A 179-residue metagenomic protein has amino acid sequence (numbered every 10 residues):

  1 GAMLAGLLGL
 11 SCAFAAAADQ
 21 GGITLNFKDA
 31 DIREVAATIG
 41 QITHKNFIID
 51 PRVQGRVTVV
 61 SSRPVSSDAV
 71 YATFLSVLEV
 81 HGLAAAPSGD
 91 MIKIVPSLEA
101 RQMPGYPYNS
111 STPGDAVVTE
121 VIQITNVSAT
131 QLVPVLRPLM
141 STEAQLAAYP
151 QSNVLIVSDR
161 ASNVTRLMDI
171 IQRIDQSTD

Functional and structural regions predicted by a protein language model:
G1-A5: Bacterial N-terminal signal peptides that target proteins for export
L7-D179: Sec-dependent N-terminal signal peptides of Gram-negative outer-membrane/periplasmic proteins
